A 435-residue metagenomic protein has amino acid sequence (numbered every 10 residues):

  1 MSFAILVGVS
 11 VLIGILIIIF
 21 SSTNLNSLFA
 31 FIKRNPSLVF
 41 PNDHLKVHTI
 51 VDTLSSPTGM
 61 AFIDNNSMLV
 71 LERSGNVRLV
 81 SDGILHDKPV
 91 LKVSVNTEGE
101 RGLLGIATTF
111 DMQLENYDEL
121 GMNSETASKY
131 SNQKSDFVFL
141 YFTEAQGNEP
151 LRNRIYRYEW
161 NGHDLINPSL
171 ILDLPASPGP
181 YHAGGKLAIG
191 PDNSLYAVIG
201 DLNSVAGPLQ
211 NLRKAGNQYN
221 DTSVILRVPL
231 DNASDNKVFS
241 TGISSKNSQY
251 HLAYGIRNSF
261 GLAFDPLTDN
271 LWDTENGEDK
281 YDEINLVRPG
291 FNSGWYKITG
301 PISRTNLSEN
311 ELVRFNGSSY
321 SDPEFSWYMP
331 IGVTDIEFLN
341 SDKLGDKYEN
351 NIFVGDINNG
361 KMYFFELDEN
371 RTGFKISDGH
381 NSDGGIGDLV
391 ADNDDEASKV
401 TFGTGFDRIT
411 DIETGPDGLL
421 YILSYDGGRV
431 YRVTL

Functional and structural regions predicted by a protein language model:
M1-L12: N-terminal Sec-pathway targeting helices
S10-S22: Hydrophobic alpha-helical membrane-insertion segments, chiefly the h-region of N-terminal signal peptides
I19, T23-V205, G261-F264, D269-G277 (+2 more regions): Acidic, Gly/Ser/Thr-rich repeat motifs that build Ca2+-stabilized beta-propeller blades
R34-D52, I84-T97, Y158-P178, A215-G261 (+2 more regions): Blade-edge beta-strand/turn elements of extracellular beta-propeller and related beta-sheet repeat scaffolds
S81, L286, N292-S293, I298-S303 (+2 more regions): Extended hydrophobic/aromatic segments used for targeting, binding, or gating
S204-N220: Acidic/polar, solvent-exposed loop segments in beta-strand-rich repeat domains
G207-P208, W295-L312, G317: Core domains of carbohydrate- and sulfate-ester-processing enzymes
S248-E283, R288: Repeat-solenoid scaffold signature
